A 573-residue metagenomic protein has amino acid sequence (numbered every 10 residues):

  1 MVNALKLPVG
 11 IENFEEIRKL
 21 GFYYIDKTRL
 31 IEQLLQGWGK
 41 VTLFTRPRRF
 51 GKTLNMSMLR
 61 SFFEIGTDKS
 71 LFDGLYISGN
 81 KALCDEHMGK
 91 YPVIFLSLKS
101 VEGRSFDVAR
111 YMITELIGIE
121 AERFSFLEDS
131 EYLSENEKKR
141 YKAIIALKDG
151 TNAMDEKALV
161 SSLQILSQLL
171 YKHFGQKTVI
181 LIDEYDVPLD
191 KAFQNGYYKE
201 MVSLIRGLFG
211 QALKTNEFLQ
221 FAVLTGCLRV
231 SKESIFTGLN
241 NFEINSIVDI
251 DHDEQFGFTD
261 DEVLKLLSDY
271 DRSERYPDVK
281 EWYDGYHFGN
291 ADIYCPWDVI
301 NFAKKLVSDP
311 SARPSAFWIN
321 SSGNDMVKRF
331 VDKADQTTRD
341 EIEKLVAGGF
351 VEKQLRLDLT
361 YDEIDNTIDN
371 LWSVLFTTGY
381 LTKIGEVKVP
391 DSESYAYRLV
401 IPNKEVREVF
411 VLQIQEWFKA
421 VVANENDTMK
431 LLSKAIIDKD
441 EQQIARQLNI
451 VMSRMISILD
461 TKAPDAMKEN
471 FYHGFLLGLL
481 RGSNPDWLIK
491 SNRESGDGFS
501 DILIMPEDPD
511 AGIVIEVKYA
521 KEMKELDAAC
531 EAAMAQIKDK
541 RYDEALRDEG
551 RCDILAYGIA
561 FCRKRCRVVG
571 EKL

Functional and structural regions predicted by a protein language model:
M1-N80: Walker A/P-loop-proximal flanking segment of P-loop NTPase domains
V9-R18, V108, M112-V160, P188-F193: Conserved P-loop NTPase mechanochemical-coupling segment
G10, S61-F126: P-loop NTPase motor core
A121, S162-H173, E200-Q220, Y542-A545: Substrate-engagement module of ASCE P-loop NTPases
L181, V187, Y197-L239: Sensor-1/coupling segment of RecA-like P-loop NTPase cores
K232-L239, N245-K304: Amphipathic alpha-helical segments of the small helical/lid subdomains adjacent to P-loop NTPase cores
F242, Y294-R541, C566-L573: Extended alpha-helical interface modules used as scaffolds for assembling large macromolecular complexes
A545, E549-L573: Domain-level recognition of nuclease-like catalytic cores that cleave nucleotide substrates
